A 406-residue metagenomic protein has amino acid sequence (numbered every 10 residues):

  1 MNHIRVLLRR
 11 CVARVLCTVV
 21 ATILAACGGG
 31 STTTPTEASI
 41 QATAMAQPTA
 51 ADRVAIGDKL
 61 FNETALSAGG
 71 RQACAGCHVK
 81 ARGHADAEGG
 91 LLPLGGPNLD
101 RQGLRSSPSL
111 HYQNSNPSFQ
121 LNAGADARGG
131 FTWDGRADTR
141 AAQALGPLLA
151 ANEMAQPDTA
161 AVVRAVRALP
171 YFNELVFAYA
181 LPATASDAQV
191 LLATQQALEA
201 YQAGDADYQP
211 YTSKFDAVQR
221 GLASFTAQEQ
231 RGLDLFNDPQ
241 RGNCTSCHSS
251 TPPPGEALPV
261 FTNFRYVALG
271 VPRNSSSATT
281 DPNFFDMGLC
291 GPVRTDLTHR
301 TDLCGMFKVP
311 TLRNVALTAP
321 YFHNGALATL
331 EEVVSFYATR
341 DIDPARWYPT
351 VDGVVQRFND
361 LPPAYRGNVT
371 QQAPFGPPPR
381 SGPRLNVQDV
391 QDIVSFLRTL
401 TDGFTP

Functional and structural regions predicted by a protein language model:
M1-N2, T280-F285, T295, H323 (+3 more regions): Intrinsic-disorder/low-complexity regions
N2-L60, A160-D234, D238-P239, S249-A257 (+1 more regions): Post-cleavage N-terminal segment of exported redox proteins
C27-G29, G89, L269, M287-C290 (+4 more regions): Feature targets compositionally biased, intrinsically disordered low-complexity regions with long contiguous runs
T32-Q143, P210-P349: Short glycine/threonine-rich turn/loop motifs
L92, N152-A155, D343, L400: Hydrophobic alpha-helical segments
N98-A203, A316, H323-E332, Q388-I393: Periplasmic c-type cytochrome electron-transfer domains
E331-E332, T339-S381: An amphipathic alpha-helical core segment
